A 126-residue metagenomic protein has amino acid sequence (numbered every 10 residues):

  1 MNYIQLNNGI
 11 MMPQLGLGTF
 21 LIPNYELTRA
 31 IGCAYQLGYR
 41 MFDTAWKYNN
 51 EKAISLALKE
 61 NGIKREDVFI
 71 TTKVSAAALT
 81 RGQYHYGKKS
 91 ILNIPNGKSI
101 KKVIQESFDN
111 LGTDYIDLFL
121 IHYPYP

Functional and structural regions predicted by a protein language model:
M1-V68, T72, A78, K101: N-terminal binding-site loop/beta-alpha segment at the start of enzyme catalytic domains that lines or forms
S75-L79, Y123-P126: A short acidic, glycine/proline-enriched capping/turn motif at secondary-structure boundaries, especially helix N-cap
R81-Q83: Short, well-ordered secondary-structure micro-motifs
H85-P126: Glycine/proline-rich, positively charged, aromatic-decorated active-site loop/lid region on the catalytic face
